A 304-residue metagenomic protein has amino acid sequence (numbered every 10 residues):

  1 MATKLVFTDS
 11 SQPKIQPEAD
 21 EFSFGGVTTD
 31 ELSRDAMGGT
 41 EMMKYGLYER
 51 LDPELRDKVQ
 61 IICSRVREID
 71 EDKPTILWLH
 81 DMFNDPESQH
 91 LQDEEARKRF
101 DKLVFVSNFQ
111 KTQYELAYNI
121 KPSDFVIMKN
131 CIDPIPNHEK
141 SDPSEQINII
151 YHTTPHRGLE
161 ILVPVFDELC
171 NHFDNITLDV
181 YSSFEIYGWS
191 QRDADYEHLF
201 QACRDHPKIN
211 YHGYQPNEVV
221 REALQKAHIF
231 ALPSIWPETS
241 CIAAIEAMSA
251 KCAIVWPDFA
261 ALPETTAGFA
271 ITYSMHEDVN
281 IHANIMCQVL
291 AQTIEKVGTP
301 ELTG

Functional and structural regions predicted by a protein language model:
M1-I69: N-terminal pre-catalytic "stem/leader" segment of glycosyltransferase-like enzymes
V59-E87, K102-F105, V126-M128: Active-site proximal beta-strand in glycosyltransferases
D101-E115, I120-N137: Donor nucleotide-sugar binding/catalytic pocket of nucleotide-sugar-dependent glycosyltransferases
S141-G158, V163-F166, C170, D179: Conserved donor-binding/catalytic core segment of Leloir-type glycosyltransferases
D193-E218: Nucleotide-activated donor-binding/catalytic signature segment of Leloir-type glycosyltransferases, i.e., the conserved
Q225-T239: Acidic donor-binding loop of glycosyltransferase active sites
A253-W256: Short hydrophobic beta-strand element within catalytic cores of glycosyltransferases and related nucleotide-activated
P263-I294: Change "using UDP/GDP/dTDP sugars" to "using nucleotide sugars
